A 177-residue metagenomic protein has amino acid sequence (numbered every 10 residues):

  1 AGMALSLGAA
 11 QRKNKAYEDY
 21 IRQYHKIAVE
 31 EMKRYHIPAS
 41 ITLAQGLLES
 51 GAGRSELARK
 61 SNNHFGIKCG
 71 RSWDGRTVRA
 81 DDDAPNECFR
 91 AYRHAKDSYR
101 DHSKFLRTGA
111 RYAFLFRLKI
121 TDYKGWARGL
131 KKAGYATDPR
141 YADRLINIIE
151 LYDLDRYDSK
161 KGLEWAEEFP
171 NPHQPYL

Functional and structural regions predicted by a protein language model:
G2-L177: Catalytic cores of secreted/periplasmic lytic hydrolases that degrade extracellular macromolecules
